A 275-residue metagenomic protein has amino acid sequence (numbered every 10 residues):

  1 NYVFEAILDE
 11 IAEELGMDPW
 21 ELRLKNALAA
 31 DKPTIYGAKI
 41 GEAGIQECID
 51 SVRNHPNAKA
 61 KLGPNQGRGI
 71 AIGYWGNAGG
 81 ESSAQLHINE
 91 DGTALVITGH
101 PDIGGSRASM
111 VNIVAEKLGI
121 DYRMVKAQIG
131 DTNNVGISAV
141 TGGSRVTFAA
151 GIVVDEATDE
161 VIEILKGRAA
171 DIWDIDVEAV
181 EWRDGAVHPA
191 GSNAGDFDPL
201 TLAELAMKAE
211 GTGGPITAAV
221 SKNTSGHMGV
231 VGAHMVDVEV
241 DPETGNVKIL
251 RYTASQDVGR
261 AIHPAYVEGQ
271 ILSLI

Functional and structural regions predicted by a protein language model:
N1-N54, K59-I275: Cofactor-binding beta-sheet edge motifs in enzyme active sites
